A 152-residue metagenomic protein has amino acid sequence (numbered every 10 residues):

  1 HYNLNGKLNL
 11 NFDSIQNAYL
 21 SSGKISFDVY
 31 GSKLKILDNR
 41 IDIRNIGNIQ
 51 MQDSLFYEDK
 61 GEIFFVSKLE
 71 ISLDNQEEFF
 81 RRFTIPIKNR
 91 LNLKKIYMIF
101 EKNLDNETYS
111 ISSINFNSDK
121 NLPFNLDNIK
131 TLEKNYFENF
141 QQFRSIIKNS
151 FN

Functional and structural regions predicted by a protein language model:
H1-N152: Membrane-proximal interfacial segments on either side of biological membranes
